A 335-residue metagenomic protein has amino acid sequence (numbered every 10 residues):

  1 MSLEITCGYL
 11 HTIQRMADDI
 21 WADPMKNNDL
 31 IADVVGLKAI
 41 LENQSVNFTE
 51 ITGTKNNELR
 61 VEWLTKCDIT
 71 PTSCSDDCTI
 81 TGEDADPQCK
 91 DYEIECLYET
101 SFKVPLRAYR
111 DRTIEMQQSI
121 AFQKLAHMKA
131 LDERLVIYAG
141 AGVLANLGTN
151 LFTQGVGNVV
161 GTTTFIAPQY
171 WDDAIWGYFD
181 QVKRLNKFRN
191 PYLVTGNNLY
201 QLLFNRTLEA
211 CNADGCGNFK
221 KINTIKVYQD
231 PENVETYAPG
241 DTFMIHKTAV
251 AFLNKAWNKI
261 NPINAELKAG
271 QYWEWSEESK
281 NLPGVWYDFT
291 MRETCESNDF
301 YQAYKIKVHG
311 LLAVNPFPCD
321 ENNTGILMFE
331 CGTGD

Functional and structural regions predicted by a protein language model:
S2-C7, H11, A17, M25 (+1 more regions): Sequence/fold signature of self-assembling virion shell proteins
A22-I31, I40, E133-G140: Intrinsically disordered or highly flexible coil/loop and linker segments, enriched in small and charged/polar residues
N28-T100: Assembly/oligomerization interface modules of large self-assembling protein complexes
R60, D91-E93, S101, T164 (+3 more regions): Ser/Thr- (and often Asn-) enriched beta-sheet segments in non-cytosolic proteins
C96-R110: Residues forming anionic-ligand binding surfaces in small-molecule and nucleic-acid pockets of primarily soluble enzymes
L106-L185, M328-G334: Alpha-helical scaffold segments that mediate packing/assembly in large oligomeric complexes
L147-K226, P231: Extended, solvent-exposed, turn-rich assembly/linker loops in the middle of proteins
